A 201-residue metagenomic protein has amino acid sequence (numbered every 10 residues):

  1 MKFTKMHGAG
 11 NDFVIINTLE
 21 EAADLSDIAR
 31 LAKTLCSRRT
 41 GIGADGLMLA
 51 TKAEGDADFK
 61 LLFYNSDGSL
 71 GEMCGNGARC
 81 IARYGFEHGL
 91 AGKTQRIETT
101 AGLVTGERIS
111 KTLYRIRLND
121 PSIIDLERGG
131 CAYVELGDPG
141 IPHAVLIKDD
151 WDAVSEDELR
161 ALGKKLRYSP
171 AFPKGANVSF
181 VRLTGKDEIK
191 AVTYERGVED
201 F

Functional and structural regions predicted by a protein language model:
M1-S110, V145-F201: A glycine-rich beta-to-alpha transition motif near the start of alpha/beta enzyme domains, typified by
V14-I16, R115-R117, V134-D138, P142-I147: Short hydrophobic-aromatic micro-motifs
L118-V134, A161: Active-site glycine-rich loop that binds ribose-phosphate moieties when present
